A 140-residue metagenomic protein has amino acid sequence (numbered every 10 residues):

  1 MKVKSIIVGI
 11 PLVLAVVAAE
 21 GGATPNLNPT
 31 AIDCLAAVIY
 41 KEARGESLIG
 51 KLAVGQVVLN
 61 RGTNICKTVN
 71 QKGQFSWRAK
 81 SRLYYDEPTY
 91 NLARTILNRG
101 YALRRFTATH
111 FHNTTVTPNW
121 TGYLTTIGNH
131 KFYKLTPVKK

Functional and structural regions predicted by a protein language model:
M1-N26: Cell-wall glycan-active module
G22-K140: Bacterial extracytoplasmic/cell-wall-associated proteins, especially those involved in peptidoglycan
